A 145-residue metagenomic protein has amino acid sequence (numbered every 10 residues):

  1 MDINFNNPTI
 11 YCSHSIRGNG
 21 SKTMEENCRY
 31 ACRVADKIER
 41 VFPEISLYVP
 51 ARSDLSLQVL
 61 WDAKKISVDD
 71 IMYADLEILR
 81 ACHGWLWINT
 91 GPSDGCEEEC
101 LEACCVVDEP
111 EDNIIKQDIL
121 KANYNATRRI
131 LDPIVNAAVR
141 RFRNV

Functional and structural regions predicted by a protein language model:
M1-V145: Conserved catalytic or regulatory cores that recognize and/or transform ribose-phosphate-containing ligands
